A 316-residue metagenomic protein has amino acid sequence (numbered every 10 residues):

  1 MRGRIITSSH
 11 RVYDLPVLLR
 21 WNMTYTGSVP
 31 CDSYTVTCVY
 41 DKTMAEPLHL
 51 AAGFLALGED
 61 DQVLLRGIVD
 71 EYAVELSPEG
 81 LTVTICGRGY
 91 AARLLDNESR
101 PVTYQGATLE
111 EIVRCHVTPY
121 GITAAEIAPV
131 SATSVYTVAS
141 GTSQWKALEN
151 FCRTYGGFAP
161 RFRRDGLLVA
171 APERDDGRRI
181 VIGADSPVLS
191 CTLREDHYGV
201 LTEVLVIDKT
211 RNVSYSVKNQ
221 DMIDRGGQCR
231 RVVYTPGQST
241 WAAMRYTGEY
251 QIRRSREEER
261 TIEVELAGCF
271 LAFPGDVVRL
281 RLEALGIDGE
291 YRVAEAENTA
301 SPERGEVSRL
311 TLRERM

Functional and structural regions predicted by a protein language model:
M1-E98, R178-R194: Assembly/oligomerization scaffold segments
M1-T7, E149, R161-L168, P172-E303 (+1 more regions): Acidic, small/polar-enriched beta strand-loop surface segments
Y34-T37, L81-R88, L167-V169, E263-E265 (+1 more regions): A generic structural motif
T35-V36, G87, R100-E126, A139-R163 (+2 more regions): Amphipathic, non-transmembrane alpha-helical segments in extracytoplasmic/periplasmic proteins
K42-L48, I127, A267-L271: Short, surface-exposed secondary-structure edge patches
G58-C86, R279-R309: Short beta-strand and beta-hairpin "edge-sheet" elements
S77-A91, E126-G199: Short beta-strand-centered interaction patches in the first periplasmic/extracellular domains of large envelope
